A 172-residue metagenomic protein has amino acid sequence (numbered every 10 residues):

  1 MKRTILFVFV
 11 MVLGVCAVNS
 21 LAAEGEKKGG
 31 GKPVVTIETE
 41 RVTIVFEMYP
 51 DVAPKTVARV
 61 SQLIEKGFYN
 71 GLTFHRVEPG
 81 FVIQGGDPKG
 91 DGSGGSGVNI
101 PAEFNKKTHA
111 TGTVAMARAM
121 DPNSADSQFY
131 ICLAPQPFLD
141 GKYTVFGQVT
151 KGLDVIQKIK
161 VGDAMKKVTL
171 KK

Functional and structural regions predicted by a protein language model:
K2-V12, C16-K172: Cyclophilin-like peptidyl-prolyl cis-trans isomerases
